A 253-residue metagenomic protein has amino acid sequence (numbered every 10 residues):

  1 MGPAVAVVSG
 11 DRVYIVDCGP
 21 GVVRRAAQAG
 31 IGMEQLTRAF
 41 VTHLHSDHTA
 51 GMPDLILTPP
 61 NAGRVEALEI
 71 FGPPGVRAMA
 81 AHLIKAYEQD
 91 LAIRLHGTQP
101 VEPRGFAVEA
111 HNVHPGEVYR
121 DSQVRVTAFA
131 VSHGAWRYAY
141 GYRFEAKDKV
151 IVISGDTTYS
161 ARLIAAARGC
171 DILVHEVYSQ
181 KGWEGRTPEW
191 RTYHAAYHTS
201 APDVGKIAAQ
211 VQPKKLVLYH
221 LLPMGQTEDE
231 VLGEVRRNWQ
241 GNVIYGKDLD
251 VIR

Functional and structural regions predicted by a protein language model:
M1-V152, L163, E230-I252: Binuclear metal-dependent hydrolase catalytic cores
Y140-G141, D148-V150, T158-D250: Cap/insert and terminal regions of metallo-dependent hydrolase folds
